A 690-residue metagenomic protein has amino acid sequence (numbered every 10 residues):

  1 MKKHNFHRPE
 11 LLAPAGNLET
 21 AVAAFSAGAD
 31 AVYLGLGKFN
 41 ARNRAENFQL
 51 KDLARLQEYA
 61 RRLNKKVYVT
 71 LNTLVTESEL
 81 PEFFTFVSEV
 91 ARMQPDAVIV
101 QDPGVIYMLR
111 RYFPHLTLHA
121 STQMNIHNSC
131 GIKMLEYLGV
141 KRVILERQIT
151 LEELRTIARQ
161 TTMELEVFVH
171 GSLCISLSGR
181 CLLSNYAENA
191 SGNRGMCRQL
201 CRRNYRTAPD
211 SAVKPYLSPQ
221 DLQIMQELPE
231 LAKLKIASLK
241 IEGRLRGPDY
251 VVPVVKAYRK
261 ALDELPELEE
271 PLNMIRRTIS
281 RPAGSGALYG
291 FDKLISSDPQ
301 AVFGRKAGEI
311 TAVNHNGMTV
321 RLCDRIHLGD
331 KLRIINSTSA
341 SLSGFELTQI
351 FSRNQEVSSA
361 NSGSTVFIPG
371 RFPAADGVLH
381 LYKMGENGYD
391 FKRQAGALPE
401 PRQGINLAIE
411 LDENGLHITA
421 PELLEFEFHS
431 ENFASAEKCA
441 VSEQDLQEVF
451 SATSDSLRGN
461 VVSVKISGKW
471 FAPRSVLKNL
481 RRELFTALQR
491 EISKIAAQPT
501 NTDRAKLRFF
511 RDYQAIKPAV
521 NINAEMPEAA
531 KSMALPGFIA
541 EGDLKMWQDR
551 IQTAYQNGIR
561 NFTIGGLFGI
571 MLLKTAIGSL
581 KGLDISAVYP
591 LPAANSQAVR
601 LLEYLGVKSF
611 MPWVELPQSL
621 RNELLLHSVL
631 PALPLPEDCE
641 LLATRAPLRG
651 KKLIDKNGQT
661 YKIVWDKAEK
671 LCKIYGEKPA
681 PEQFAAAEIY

Functional and structural regions predicted by a protein language model:
M1-A27, A31-R42, L56-Q57, L63-A91 (+4 more regions): Surface-exposed amphipathic alpha-helical tracts and adjacent flexible/coil segments at the periphery of soluble enzymes
R42-Q49: An active-site metal/cofactor-coordinating segment within enzyme catalytic domains
M108: Phosphate-binding/switch loop-helix module in NTP-utilizing enzymes
H127: Active-site PLP-lysine loop of aminotransferase-like
